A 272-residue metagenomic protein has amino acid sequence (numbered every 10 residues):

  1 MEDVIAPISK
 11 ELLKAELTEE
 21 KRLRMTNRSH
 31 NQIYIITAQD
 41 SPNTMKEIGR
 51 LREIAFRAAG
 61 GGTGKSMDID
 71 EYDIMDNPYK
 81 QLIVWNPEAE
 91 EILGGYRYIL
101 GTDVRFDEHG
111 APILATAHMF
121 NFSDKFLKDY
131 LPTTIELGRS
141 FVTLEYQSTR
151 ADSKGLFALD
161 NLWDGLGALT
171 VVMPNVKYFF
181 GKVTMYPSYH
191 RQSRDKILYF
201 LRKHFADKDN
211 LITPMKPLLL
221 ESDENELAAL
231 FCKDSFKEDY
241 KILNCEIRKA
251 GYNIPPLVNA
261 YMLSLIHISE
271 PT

Functional and structural regions predicted by a protein language model:
E2-Q39: Conserved N-terminal entry element of GNAT/NAT acetyltransferase domains
D3, P7, A38-G49, L156 (+2 more regions): Generic detection of long, well-ordered alpha-helical segments
M25-D70, K80-L100: Short amphipathic alpha-helix that is part of the acyltransferase structural core
Y72-I83, F106, S269: A short helix-loop-beta-strand connector motif used in the catalytic cores of GNAT acetyltransferases and, in some
D76-K80, E88, I92-L93, Y130-P132 (+2 more regions): Short, well-ordered loop/turn elements at secondary-structure boundaries
D103-L265: Acyl-donor binding region in acyl/amide transferases
I266-T272: Conserved small/polar residues in nucleotide/adenosyl-binding loops
